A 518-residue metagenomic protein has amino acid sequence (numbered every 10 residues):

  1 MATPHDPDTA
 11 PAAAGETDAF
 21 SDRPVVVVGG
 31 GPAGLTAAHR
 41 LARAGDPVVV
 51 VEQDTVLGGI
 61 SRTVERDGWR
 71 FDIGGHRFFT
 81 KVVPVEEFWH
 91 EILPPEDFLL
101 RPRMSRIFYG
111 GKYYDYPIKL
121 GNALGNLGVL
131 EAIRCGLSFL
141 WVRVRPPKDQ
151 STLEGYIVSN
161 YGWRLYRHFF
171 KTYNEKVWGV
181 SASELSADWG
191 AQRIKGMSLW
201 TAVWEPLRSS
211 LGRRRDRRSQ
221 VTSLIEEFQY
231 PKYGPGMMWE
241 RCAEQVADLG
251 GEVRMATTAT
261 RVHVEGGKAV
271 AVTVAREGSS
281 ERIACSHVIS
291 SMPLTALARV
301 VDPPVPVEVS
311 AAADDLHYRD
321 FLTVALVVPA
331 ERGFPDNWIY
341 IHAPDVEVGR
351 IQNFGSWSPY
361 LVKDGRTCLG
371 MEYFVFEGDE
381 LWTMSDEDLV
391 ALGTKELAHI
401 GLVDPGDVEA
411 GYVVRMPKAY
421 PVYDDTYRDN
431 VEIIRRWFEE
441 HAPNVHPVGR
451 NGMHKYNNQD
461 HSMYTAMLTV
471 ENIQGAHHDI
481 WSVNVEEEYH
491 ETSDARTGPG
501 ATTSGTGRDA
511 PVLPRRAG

Functional and structural regions predicted by a protein language model:
A2-D22: A short, basic/flexible loop-to-alpha-helix module at the beginning of a structural domain
D6, V414-P417, D425-G518: C-terminal lid/capping helical subdomain adjacent to the catalytic/cofactor pocket in oxidative enzymes
F20, R134-V262, V270, A284: Active-site/ligand-binding neighborhood in enzyme catalytic cores
F20-S21, A44, M255-L402, G406 (+4 more regions): Mid-domain catalytic core of redox enzymes that form a hydrophobic substrate pocket/lid adjacent to a catalytic redox
F20-V50: N-terminal Rossmann-like FAD-binding beta1-loop-alpha1 element of flavoenzymes
A42-E65: Glycine-rich FAD pyrophosphate-binding loop
T63, V85-G110, R164-H168, Y318-R319 (+3 more regions): A short alpha-helix-loop-beta-strand transition element characteristic of N-terminal alpha/beta dinucleotide-binding
D67-R145: Dinucleotide-binding Rossmann-like beta1-alpha1 core, especially the glycine-rich loop that anchors the ADP
